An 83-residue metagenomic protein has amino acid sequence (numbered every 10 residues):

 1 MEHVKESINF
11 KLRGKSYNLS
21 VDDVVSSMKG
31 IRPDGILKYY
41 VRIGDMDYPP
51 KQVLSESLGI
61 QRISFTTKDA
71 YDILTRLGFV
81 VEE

Functional and structural regions predicted by a protein language model:
M1-E83: Terminal leader/tail segments of proteins
